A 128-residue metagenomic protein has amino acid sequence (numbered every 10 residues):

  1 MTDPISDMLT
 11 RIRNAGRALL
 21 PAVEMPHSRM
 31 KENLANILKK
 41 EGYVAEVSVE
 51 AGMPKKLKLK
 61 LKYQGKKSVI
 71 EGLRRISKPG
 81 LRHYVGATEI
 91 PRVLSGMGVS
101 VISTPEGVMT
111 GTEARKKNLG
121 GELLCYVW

Functional and structural regions predicted by a protein language model:
M1-W128: Core subunits and conserved enzymes of cellular information-processing and envelope-translocation systems across
